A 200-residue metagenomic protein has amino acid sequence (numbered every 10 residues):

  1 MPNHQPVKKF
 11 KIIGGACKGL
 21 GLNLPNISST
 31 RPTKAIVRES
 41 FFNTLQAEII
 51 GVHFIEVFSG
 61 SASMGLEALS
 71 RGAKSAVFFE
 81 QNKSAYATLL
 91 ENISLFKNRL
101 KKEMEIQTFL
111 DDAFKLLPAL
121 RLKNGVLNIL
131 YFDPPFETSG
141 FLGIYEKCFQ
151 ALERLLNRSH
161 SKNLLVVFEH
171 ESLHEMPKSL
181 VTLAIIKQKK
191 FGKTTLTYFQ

Functional and structural regions predicted by a protein language model:
M1-Q200: Class I S-adenosyl-L-methionine-dependent methyltransferase catalytic core
